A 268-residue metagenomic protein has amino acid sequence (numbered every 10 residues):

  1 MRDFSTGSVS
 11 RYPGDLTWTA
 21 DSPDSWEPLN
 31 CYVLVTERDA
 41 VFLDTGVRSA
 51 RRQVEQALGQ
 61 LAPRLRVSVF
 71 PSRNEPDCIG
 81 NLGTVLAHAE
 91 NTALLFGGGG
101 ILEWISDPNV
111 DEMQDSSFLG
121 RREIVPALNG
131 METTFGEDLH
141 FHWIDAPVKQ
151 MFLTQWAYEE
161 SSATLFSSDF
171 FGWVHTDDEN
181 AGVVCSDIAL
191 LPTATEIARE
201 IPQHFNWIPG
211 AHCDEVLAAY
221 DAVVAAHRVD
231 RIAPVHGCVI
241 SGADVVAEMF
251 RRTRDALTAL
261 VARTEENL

Functional and structural regions predicted by a protein language model:
R2-L58, W156-E159, A163-S167: Conserved beta-strand hairpin/beta-sheet module of binuclear metal-dependent hydrolase folds, prominently
L43-T45, R66-N74, A93-G98, L165-D169 (+4 more regions): Active-site neighborhood of phospho(di)ester-bond hydrolases with catalytic His/Asp-centered motifs
V47-A50, E75-D77, A146-Q150, E215: Short beta->alpha connector loops
S49-F96: Active-site metal-binding motif and surrounding structural segment of the metallo-beta-lactamase
N74-G80, I101-W104, M131, Q150-F152 (+2 more regions): Active-site environment of divalent metal-dependent phosphoester hydrolases
T92-T154, A211-A218: Metallo-beta-lactamase
E132, T154-W156, S162-F166, W173 (+1 more regions): Conserved active-site beta-strand-loop modules that form the wall/rim of enzyme catalytic pockets and either contain
W173-L268: Cap/insert and terminal regions of metallo-dependent hydrolase folds
